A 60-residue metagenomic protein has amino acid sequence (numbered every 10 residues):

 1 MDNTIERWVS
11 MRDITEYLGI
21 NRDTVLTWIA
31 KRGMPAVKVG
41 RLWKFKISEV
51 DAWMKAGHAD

Functional and structural regions predicted by a protein language model:
M1-T27, A56: Polyanion-binding surface elements
L18-K44: Major-groove DNA-recognition helix of helix-turn-helix-type DNA-binding domains
S48-D60: A short, Lys/Arg-enriched interface patch at domain edges and termini
